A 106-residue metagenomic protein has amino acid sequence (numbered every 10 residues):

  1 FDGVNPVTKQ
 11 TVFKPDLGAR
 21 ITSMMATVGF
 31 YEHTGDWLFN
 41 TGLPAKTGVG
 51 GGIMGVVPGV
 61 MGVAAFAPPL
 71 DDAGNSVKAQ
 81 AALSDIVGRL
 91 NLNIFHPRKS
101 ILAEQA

Functional and structural regions predicted by a protein language model:
F1-A106: Structured C-terminal helix/loop/strand segments within mature extracytoplasmic catalytic/sensor domains
